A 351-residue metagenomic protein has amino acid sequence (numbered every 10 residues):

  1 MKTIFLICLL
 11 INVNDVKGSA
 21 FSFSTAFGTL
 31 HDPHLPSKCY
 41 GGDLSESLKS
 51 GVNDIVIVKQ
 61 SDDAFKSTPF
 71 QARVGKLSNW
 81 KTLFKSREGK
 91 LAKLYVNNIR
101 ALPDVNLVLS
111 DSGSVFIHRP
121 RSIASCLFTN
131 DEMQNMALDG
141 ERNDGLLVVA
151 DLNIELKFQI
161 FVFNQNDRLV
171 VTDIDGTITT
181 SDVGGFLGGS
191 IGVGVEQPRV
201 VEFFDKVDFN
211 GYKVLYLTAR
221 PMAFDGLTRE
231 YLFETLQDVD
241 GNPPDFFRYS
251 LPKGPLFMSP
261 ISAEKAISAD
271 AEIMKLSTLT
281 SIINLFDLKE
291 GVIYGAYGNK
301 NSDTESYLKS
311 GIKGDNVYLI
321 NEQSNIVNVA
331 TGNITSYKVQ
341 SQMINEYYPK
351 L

Functional and structural regions predicted by a protein language model:
M1-G18: Classical Sec-dependent N-terminal signal peptides that target proteins to the secretory pathway
D15-Q159, K253: Intrinsically disordered, serine/threonine/proline
S19-S22, K93, R100, V183-P198 (+3 more regions): C-terminal cap/substrate-recognition subdomain and adjoining C-terminal extension of metal-dependent phosphatase-like
V96-N97, Q165, I174, E322: Short, ordered coil/turn segments that flank beta-strands lining enzyme active or ligand-binding pockets
R142, L156-F158, E202-N210, A223: Core catalytic machinery and nucleic-acid-binding channels of phosphodiester-processing enzymes
Q159-Q165: Short beta-strand edge segments in extracellular beta-sheet folds
R168-G184, Y307: Asp-based phosphoryl-transfer active-site loop
T177-I178, L217-A219: Ser/Thr-glycine-rich phosphate-binding loops at phosphate-binding pockets of nucleotides, nucleotide cofactors
